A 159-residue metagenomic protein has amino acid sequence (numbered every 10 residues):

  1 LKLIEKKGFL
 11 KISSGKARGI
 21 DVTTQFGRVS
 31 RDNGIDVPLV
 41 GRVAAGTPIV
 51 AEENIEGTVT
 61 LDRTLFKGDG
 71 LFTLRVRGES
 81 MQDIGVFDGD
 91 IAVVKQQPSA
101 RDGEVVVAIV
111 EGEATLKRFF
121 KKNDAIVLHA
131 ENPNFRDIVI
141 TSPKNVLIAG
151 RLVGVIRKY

Functional and structural regions predicted by a protein language model:
K2-D83, F87, A114, K121-A125 (+3 more regions): Short, positionally conserved secondary-structure boundary motifs
M81-I84, K95-S99: Short, surface-exposed secondary-structure edge patches
G89-D90, E104: Structural motif
V93-V94, V107: Hydrophobic beta-strand signal
A100-V107, L116: Short, Lys/Arg- and Gly-enriched loop/turn segments at beta-strand edges
E131-S142: Low-complexity, intrinsically disordered Gly/Pro/Thr-rich segments
